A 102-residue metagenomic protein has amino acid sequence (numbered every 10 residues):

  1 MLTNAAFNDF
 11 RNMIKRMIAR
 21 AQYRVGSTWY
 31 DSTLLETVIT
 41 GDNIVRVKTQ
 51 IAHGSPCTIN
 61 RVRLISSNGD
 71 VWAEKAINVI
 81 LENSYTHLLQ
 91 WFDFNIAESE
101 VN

Functional and structural regions predicted by a protein language model:
M1-R63, S67-N102: Small cysteine-rich, disulfide-bonded extracellular modules of the LU/uPAR three-finger superfamily and closely related
